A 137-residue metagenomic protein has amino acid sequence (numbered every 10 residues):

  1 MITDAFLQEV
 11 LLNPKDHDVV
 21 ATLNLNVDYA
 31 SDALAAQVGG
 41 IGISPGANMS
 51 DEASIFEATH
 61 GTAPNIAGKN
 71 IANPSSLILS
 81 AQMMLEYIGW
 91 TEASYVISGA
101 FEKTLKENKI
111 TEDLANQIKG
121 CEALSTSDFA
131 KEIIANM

Functional and structural regions predicted by a protein language model:
M1-Q8: Short acidic loop-to-helix transition motifs that present clustered carboxylates
T3, N70-A72, E122: Active-site nucleophile and cofactor-binding loops and adjacent substrate-binding regions of central metabolic enzymes
E9-K109: Glycine-rich phosphate/nucleotide-binding loop
A100-M137: Glycine-rich phosphate/pyrophosphate-binding loop and the adjoining helix
